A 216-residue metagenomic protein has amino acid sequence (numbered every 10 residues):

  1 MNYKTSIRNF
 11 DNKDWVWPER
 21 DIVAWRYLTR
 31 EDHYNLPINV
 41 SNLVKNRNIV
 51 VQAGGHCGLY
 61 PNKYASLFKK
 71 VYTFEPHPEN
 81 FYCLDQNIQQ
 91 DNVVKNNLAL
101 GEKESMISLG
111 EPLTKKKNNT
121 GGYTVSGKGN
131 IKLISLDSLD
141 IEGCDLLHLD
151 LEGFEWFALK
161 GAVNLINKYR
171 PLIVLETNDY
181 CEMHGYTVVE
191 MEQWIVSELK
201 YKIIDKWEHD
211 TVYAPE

Functional and structural regions predicted by a protein language model:
M1-N87, D91, I141, V188-M191 (+1 more regions): S-adenosyl-L-methionine
T5-I38, N96-E142: Glycine-rich adenosyl-binding loop in Rossmann-like folds that engage adenosine-containing cofactors
D32, P76, K128-K132, F154 (+1 more regions): Soluble or luminal CAZymes and related metallo-dependent hydrolases
V44-V51, L109-Y123, H148, E152-E155: Mobile, glycine- and charge-enriched loop segments and immediately flanking short secondary-structure elements within
N48, L67-T73, S138-E216: Conserved acidic-Pro-Pro-aromatic motif
G55-C57, P78, L100-E102, L151-E155 (+1 more regions): Short, glycine/acidic-enriched loop or turn micro-motifs at the edges of active sites
Y64, L84, L109, A158-A162: Hydrophobic packing residues within well-ordered alpha-helices of enzyme cores
N80-C83, S105-I107, E182-Y186: Short, charged, surface-exposed secondary-structure boundary motifs
